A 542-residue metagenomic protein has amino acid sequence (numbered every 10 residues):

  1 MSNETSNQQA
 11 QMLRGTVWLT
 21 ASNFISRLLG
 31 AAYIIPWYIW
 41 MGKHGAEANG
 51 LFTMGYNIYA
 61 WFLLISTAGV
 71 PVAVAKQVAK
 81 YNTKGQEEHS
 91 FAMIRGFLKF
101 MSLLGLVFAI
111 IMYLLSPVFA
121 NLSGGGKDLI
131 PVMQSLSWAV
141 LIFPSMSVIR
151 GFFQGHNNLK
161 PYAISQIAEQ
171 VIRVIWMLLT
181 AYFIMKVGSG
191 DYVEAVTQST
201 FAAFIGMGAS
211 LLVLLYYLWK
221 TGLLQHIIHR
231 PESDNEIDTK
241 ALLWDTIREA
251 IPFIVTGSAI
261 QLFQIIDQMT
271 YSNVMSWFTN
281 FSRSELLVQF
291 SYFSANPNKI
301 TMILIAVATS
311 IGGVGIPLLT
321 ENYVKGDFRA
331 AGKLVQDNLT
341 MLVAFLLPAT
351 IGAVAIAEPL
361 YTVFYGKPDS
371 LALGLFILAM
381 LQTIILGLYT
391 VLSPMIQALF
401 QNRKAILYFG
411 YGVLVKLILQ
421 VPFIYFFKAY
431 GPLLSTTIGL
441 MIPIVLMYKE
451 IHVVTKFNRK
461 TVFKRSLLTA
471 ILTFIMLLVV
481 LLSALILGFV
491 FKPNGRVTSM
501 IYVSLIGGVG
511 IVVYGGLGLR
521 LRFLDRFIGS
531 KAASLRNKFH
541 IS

Functional and structural regions predicted by a protein language model:
M1-A32, E88, A92, D234-I260 (+1 more regions): N-terminal membrane topogenesis motif
S2, L482-S542: Membrane-proximal transmembrane or re-entrant/amphipathic helices at the cytosolic face
S2-N3, N7, Q11-V72, S102 (+3 more regions): Signature of the first transmembrane helix
Y38-A60, D128, Y192, V196-T197 (+3 more regions): Interfacial/gating helices of multi-pass transporter permease domains
K80-F97, Q289-L378: Specific pore-lining/lateral-gate transmembrane helices of multi-pass inner-membrane transport and insertion machines
G126-V148, K367-L392, S504-L505: Alpha-helical transmembrane segments of multi-pass membrane proteins
F143-S165, L381-F409, F426: Membrane-interface junctions at transmembrane-helix termini in multi-pass inner-membrane proteins
K160, V171-Y217, V413-V445, F457 (+1 more regions): Membrane-interface helix-loop junctions in multi-pass transport and translocation proteins
